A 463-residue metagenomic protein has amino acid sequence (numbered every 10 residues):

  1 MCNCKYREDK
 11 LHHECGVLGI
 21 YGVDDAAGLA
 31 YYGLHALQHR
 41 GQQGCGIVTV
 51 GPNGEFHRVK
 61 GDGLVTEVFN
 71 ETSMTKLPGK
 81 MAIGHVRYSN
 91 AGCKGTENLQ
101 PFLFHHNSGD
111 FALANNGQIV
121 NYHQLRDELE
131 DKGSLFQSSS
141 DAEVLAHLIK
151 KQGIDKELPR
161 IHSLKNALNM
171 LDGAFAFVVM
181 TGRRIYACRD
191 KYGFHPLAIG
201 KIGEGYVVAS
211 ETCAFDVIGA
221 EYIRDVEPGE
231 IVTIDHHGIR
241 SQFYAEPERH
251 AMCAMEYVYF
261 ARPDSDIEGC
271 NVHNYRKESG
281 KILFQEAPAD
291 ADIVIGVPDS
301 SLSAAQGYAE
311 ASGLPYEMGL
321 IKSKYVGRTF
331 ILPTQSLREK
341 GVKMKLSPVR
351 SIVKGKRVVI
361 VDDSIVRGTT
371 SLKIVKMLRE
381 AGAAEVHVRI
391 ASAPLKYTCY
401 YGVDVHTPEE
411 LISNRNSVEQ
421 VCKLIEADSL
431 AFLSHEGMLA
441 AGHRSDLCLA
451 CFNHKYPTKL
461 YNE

Functional and structural regions predicted by a protein language model:
M1-P228, T233-A291, V297, E385: Conserved short alpha-helical segments that host acidic/polar catalytic motifs at enzyme active sites
D25-A27, N90-A91, N121, Y186 (+8 more regions): Flexible loop/turn segments at secondary-structure boundaries
F69, S138, E143-A146, Y316-G327 (+1 more regions): A conserved beta-strand->alpha-helix junction
A114, M180, C188-R189, G200 (+12 more regions): Generic beta-strand/beta-sheet core signal
S134, D155, E286-D292, E310-E317 (+2 more regions): Secondary-structure transition/capping motifs at alpha-helix termini and the adjoining loop/turn into the next element
N166, C213-A214, E221-Y222, V226-E230 (+5 more regions): Phosphate/diphosphate-binding loops
L168, R183-R184, K201, G219-D225 (+2 more regions): PRPP-dependent phosphoribosyltransferase catalytic core
G313-V358, T369, K396-H406: Short, glycine/charge-rich flexible loops or terminal/linker lids adjacent to PRPP-binding catalytic cores
